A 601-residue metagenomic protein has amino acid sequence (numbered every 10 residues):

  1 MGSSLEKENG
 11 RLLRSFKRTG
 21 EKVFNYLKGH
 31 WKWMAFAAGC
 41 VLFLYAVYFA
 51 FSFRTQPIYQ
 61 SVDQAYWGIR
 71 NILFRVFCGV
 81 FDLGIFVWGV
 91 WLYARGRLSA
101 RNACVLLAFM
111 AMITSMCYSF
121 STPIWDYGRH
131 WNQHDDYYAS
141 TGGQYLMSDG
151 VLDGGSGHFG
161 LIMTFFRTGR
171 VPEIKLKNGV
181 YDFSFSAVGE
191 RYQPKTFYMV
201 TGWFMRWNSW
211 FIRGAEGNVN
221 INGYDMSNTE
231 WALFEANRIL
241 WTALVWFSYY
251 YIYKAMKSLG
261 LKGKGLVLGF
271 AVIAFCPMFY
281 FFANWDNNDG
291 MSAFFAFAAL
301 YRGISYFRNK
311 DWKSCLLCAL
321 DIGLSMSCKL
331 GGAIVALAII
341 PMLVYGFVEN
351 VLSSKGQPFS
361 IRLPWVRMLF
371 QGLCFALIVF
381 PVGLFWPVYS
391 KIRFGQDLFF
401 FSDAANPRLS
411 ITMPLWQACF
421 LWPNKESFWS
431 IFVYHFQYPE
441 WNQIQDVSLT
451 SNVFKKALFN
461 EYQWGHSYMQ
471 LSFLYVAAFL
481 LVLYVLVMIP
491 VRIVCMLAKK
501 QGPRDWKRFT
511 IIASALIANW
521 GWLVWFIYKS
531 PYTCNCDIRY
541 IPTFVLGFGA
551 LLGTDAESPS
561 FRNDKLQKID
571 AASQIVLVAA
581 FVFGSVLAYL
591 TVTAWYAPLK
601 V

Functional and structural regions predicted by a protein language model:
C40-S52, R97-G155, F159, M163-L176 (+4 more regions): Transmembrane signal-anchor helices characteristic of membrane glycosylation enzymes that use polyprenol
A65-V76, N228-V245, Y438-W520: Membrane-interface anchor segments at the N-terminal boundary of transmembrane helices in multi-pass membrane enzymes
F211-Y224, N228-F234, I252-F275, A293-F294: Transmembrane-helix signature of polytopic, membrane-embedded enzymes that assemble or transfer cell-envelope glycans
Y251-K254, M291-R308, S314, L320-I322 (+1 more regions): Specific aromatic-rich, kink-prone transmembrane helix
M278-M291: Short acidic/glycine- and proline-prone juxtamembrane loop motifs at membrane-interface regions of multi-pass membrane
R302-R308, V335-F380: Perimembrane helix-loop-helix junctions
C315-L330, A336, I340: Membrane-interface alpha helices of multi-pass inner-membrane proteins
Y345-E349, R367-V485, V592: Membrane-lumen/periplasm interface segments of specific transmembrane helices in polyprenyl phosphate-linked
